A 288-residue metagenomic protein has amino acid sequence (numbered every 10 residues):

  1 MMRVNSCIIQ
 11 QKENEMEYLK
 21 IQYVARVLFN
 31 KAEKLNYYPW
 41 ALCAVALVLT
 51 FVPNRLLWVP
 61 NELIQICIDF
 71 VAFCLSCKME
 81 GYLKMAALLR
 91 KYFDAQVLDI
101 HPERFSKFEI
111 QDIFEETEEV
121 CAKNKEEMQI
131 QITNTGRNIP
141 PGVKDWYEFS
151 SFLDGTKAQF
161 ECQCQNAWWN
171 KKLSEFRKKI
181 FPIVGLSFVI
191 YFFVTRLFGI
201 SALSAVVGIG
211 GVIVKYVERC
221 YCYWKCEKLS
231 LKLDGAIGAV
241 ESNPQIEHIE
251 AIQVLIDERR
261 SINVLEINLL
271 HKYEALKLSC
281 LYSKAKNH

Functional and structural regions predicted by a protein language model:
V4-E33, C77-I180, C220-Y223, L229-H288: Conserved non-transmembrane functional hotspots
F29-G81, E175-K228: Alpha-helical transmembrane segments and their immediate juxtamembrane boundary regions in integral membrane proteins
